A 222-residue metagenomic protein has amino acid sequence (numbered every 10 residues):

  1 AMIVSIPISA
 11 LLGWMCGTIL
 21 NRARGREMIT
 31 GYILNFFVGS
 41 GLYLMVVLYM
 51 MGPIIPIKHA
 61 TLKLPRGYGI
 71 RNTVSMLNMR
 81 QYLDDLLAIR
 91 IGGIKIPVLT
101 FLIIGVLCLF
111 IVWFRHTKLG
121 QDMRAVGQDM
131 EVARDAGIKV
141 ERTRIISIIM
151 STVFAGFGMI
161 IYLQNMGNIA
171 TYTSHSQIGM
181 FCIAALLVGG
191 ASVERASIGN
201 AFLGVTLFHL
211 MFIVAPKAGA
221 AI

Functional and structural regions predicted by a protein language model:
A1, R90-A170: Helix-loop-helix "hairpin" substructures at the membrane interface of multi-pass membrane proteins
M2-G39, G204, F208: Alpha-helical transmembrane segments within multi-pass membrane transporters and channels
S5, A155, M166-I222: Transmembrane alpha-helical segments in multi-pass inner-membrane proteins
W14, T18-A23, M45-L48, V112-W113 (+3 more regions): Membrane-interface helix caps of multi-pass small-molecule transporters
A23-G25, T117, I138, A196: Membrane-helix interface residues
M28-I29, H59, I96-L102, R144 (+3 more regions): Loop-to-transmembrane alpha-helix initiation sites
F36-Y43, T100-V112, S151-M159, A185-G189 (+1 more regions): Hydrophobic core segments of alpha-helical transmembrane domains in multi-pass membrane transport and ion-translocation
V38-H116, T171, A221-I222: Transmembrane helix-bundle core of multi-pass membrane transporters and related energy-transducing complexes
